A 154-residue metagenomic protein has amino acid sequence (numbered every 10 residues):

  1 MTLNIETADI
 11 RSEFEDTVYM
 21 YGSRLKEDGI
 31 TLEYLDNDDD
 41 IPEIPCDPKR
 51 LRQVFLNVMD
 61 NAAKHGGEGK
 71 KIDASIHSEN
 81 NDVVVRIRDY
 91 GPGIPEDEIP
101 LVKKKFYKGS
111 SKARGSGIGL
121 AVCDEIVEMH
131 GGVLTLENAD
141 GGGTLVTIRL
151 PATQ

Functional and structural regions predicted by a protein language model:
M1-L3, E43-C46: Conserved micro-motifs of the catalytic ATP-binding
N4-Y19: A conserved beta-strand-to-alpha-helix junction within the catalytic ATP-binding
R24-Y34: Short conserved segments within the C-terminal catalytic ATPase subdomain
G69-N81: Short beta-strand/loop element within the Bergerat-fold HATPase_c
I94-F106: Short conserved segment of the HATPase_c
G119, C123: Short alpha-helical Gxxx[C/S/T] motif in the catalytic ATP-binding
